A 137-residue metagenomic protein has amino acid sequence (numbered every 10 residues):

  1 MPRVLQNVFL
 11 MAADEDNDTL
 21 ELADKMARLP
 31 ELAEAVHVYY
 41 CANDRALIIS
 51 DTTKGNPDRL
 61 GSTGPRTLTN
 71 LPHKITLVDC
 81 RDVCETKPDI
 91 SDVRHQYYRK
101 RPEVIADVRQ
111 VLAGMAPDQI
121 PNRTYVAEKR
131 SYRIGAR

Functional and structural regions predicted by a protein language model:
P2-R137: Lipolytic serine-hydrolase domain surface
